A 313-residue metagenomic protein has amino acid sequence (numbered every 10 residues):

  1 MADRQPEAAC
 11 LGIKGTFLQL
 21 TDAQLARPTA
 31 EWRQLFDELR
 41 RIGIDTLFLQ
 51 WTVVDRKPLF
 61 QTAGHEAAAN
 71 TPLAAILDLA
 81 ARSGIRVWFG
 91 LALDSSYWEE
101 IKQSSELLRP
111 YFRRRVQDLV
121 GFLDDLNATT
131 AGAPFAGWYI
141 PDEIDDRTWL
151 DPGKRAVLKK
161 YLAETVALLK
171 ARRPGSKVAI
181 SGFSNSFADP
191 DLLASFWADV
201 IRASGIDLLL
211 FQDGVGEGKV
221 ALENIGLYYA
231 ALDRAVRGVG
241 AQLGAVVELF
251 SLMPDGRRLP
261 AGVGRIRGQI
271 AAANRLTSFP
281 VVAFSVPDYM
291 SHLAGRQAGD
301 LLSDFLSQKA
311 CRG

Functional and structural regions predicted by a protein language model:
A2-T52, G175, S184-N185: Boundary/entry segment of secreted carbohydrate-active catalytic domains
Q24-R40, Q117-N127, P190-I201, A261-A273: Short, acidic/polar
E31-Y97, K154-V178, N224-G226, A231-D233: Aromatic-lined substrate-binding rim segments of carbohydrate-active enzymes
V53-N70, S95-R113, D146-L150, R257-R258 (+1 more regions): Surface-exposed, active-site-proximal loop segments in enzymatic domains
A69-R82, S105-G137, L168, W197-I201 (+1 more regions): An active-site-proximal structural segment forming one wall of the substrate-binding cleft that immediately precedes
W88-W98, R113, A136-E143, L162-L193 (+3 more regions): Aromatic-lined carbohydrate-recognition surfaces of secreted/lumenal glycan-active proteins
A92-S95, V120-G153, V281-V282: Active-site groove signature of glycoside hydrolases
F211-L222, G238-G313: Substrate-binding cleft of secreted/luminal carbohydrate-active enzymes
